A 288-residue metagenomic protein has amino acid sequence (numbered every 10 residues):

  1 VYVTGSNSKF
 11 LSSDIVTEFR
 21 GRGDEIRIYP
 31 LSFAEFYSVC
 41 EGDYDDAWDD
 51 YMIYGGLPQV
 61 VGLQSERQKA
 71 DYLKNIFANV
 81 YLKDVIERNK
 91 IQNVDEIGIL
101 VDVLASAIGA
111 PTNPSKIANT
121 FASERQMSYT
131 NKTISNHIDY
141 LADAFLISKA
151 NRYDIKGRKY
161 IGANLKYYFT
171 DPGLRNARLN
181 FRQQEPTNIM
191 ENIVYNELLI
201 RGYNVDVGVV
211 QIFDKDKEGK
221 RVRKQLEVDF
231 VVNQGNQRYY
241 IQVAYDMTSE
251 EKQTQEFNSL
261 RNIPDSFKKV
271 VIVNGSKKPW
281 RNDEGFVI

Functional and structural regions predicted by a protein language model:
V1-Y2: Conserved nucleotide-sensing/catalytic segment adjacent to the nucleotide-binding pocket in NTP-handling enzymes
S6-S8, S12-P111: Interdomain motor-coupling "hinge/lid" segment immediately C-terminal to the ATP-binding subdomain of NTP-driven enzymes
K69, L73, N93, T130 (+2 more regions): Hydrophobic (often cysteine-bearing) scaffold residues that line and stabilize catalytic clefts of nucleotide/cofactor
K83-E87, N119-E124, L174-Q184: Short hinge/gating elements
D102-S106, A122, L199: Short, locally clustered residues in the helix-turn-helix/winged-helix DNA-binding domain
G109-F121: Short acidic, hydrophobic short linear motifs in intrinsically disordered regions
A122-T133: Short, positively charged loop/turn segments that connect secondary-structure elements
T133-I288: A cross-kingdom feature that marks ATP-driven nucleic-acid transaction machinery
